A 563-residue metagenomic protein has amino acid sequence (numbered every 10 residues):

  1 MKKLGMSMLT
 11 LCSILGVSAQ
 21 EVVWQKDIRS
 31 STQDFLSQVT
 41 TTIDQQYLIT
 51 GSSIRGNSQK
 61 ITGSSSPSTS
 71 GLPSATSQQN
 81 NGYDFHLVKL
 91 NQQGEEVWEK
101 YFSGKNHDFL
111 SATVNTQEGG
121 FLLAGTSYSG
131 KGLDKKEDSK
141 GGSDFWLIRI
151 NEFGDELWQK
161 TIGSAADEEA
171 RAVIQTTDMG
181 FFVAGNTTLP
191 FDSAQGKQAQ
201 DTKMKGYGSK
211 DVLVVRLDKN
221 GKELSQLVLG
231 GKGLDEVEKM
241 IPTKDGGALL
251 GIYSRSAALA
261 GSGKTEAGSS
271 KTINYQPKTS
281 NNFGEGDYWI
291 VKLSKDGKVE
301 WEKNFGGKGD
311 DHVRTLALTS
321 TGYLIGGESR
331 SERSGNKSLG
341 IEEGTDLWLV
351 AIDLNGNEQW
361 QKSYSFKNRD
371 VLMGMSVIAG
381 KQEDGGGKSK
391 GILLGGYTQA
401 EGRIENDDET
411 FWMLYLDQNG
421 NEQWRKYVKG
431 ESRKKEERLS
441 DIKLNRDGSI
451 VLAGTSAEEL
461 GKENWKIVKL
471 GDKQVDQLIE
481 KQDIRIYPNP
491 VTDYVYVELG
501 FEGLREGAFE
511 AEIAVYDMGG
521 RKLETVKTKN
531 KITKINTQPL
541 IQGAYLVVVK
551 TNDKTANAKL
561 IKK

Functional and structural regions predicted by a protein language model:
M1-W24, Q382-D384, E502, E506: Bacterial Sec-dependent N-terminal signal peptides
G5, D138, E169, G340 (+3 more regions): A generic membrane alpha-helix/interface feature
L9-T10, K271, K388, T528: Enrichment for repetitive, rod-forming helical segments
S18-K381, G385-R485, P490: A sequence-level/structural motif corresponding to short, flexible coil/turn segments enriched in small polar residues
N91, Q482-Y487, V491-K563: C-terminal outer-membrane/trafficking sorting elements
